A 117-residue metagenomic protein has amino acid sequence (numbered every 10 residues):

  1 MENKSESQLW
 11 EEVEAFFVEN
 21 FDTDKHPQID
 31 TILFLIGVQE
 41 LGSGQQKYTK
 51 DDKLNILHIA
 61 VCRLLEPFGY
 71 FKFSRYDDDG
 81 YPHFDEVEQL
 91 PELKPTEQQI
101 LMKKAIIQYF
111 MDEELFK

Functional and structural regions predicted by a protein language model:
M1-D22, I106-I107, M111, F116-K117: Long, acidic, intrinsically disordered low-complexity segments
E2, T31-F34, V87-Q89, D112: Intrinsic, low-complexity terminal and presequence regions
E2-E6, W10, D22-K25, L54 (+3 more regions): Intrinsic-disorder-associated interaction segments
D22-K50, L57: N-terminal interaction modules that seed assembly of large macromolecular complexes
D24, E40-S43, R63-Y76, Y109 (+1 more regions): Amphipathic alpha-helical interaction segments
Y48-Q98: Amphipathic protein-protein interaction modules
E88-K117: Helix-rich interaction surfaces within compact, conserved domain-sized segments that mediate assembly or partner
